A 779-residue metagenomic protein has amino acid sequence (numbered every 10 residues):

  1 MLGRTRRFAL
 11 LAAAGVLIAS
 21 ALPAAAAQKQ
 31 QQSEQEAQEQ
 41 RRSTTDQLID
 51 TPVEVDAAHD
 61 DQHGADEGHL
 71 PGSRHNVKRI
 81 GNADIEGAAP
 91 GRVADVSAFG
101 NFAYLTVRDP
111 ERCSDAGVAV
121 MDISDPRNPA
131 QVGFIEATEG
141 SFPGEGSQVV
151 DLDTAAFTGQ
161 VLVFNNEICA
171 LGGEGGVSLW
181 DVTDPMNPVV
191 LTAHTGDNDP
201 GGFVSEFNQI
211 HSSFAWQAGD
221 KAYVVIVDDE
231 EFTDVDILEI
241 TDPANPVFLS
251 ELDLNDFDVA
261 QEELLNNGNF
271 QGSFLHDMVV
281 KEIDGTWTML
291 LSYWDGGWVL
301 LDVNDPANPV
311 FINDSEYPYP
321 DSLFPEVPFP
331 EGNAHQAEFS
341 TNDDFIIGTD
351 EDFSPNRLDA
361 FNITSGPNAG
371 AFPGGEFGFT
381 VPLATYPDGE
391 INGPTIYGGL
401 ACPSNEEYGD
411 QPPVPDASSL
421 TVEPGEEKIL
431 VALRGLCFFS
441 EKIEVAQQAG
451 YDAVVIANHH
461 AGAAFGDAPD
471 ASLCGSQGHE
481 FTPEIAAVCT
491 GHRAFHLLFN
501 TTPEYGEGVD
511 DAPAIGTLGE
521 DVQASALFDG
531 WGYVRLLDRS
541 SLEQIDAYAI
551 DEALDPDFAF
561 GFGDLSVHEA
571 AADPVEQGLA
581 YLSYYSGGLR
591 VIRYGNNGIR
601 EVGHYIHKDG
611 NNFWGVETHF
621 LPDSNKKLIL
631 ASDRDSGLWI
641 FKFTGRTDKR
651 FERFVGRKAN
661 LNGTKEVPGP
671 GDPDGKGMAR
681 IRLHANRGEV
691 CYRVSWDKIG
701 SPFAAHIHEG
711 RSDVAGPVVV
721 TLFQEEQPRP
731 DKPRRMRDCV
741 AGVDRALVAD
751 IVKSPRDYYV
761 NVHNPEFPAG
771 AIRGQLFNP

Functional and structural regions predicted by a protein language model:
L2-A27: Secretory targeting and sorting signals
A14, A26-S365, I515-R653: Feature marking well-ordered beta-strand scaffolds used for ligand recognition
D115, G144, S440-I443, F495-F499 (+3 more regions): Extracytoplasmic/secreted envelope proteins and their assembly/folding machinery, especially bacterial periplasmic
D125, D184, G435-C437, H459-G462 (+4 more regions): Acidic glycine-/aspartate-rich tracts in secreted/extracellular proteins
L152-A156, Q411-E426, S525, A580 (+2 more regions): Surface-exposed acidic, glycine-flexible loop patches that form ligand/cofactor-binding and adhesion interfaces
E167, E351, G435, N458-G462 (+1 more regions): Short, ordered loop/turn segments at secondary-structure junctions
E331, R646-A705, E709-P779: Metal-centered catalytic cores of metalloenzymes
L358-D529, Y533-D538: Structured lumen-facing ectodomains of secretory-pathway proteins
